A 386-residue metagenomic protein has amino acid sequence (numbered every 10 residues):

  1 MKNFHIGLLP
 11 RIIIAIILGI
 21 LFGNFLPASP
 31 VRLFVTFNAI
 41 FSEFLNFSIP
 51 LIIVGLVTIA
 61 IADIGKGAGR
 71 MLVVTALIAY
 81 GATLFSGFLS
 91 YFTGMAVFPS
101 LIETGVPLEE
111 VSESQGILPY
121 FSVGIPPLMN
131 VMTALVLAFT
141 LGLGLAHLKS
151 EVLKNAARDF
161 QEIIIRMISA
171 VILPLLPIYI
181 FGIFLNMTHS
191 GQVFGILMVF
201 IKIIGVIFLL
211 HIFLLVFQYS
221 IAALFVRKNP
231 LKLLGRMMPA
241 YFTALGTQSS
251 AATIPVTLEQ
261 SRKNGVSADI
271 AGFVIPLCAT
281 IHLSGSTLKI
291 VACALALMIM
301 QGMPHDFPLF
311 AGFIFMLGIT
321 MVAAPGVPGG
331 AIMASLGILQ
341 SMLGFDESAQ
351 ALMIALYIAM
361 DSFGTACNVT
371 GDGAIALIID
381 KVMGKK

Functional and structural regions predicted by a protein language model:
K2-L26, A39-S48, R70-K232: Signature of multi-pass transmembrane helix bundles
P27, I61-R70, A146-E151, D159 (+6 more regions): Juxtamembrane helix-boundary/capping and inter-helix hinge elements in multi-pass membrane proteins
L33, G69, V73, V193-I201 (+3 more regions): Membrane-water interface of transmembrane alpha-helices in multipass transporters/channels
V35-N46, N155-A170, G235-T243, E259-K263 (+2 more regions): Short amphipathic alpha-helical coupling elements at transmembrane boundaries
I40, F44, V57, T75-Y80 (+9 more regions): Transmembrane helix-bundle signature of multi-pass membrane transporters/permeases
G69-T75, A170-L173, K263-A279, H305-P308 (+2 more regions): Membrane-interface alpha-helices at helix entry/exit sites of multi-pass transporters
V111, L234-V291, G318-I332, A359-I378: Alpha-helical membrane segments and immediately flanking helix-loop junctions that form or couple to the substrate/ion
V291-K386: Transmembrane alpha-helical segments and their short flanking loops that form helix-hairpins/helix-helix interfaces
